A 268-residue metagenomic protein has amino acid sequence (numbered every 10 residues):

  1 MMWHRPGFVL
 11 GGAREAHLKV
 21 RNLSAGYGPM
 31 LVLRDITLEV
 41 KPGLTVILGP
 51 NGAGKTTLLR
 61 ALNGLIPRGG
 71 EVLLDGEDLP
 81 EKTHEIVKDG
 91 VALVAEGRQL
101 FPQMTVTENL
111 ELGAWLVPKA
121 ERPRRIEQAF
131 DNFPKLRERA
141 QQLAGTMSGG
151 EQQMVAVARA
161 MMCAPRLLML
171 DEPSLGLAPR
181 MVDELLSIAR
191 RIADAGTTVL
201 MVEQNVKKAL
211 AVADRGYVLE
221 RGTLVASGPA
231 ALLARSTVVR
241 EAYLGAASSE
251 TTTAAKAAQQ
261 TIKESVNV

Functional and structural regions predicted by a protein language model:
L18, V32-L33: Conserved structural motif at the start of ABC-family nucleotide-binding domains
G28, T83, V106-R124, N132-R137 (+2 more regions): ABC-type ATPase nucleotide-binding domains, specifically the catalytic core motifs of the NBD
L48-P50: The feature captures the beta-strand-to-loop junction immediately N-terminal to the Walker
N63: Helix-to-loop junction immediately C-terminal to a conserved catalytic motif
D78-R98, A120-I126, E138-Q141, L233-T237: ABC ATPase NBD coupling module
L143-M147, E151: Conserved ABC ATPase signature
A160-M161: ABC ATPase C-loop
